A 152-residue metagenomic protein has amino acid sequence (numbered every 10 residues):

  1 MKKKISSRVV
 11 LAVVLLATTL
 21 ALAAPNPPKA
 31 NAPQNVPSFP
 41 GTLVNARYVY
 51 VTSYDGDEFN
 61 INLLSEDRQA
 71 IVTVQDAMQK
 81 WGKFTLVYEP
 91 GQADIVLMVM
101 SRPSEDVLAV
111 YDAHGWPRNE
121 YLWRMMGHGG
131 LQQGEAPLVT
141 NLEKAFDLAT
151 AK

Functional and structural regions predicted by a protein language model:
M1, V14-L15, P27: Compositionally biased, low-complexity segments enriched in small residues
K2-A12: Bacterial N-terminal signal peptides that target proteins for export
V10-A21: Bacterial N-terminal signal peptides
L22-K80, W116, L122-G130, A145-K152: A structural "domain/chain start" motif
N45, Y88-A93, A113-W116: A short, structured loop/turn motif at beta-sheet edges
V51-S53, Q79, T85-A109: A short, hydrophobic beta-strand-centered structural micro-motif
I95-K152: Amphipathic beta-strand/beta-sheet edge segments enriched in Tyr/Trp
